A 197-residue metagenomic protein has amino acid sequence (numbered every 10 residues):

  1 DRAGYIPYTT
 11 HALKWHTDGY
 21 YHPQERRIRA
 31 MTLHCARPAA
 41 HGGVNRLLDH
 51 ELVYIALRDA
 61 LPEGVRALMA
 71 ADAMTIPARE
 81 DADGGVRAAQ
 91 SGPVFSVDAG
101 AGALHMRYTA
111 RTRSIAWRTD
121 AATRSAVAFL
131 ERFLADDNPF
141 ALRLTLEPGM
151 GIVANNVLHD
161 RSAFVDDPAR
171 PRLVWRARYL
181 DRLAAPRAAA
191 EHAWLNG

Functional and structural regions predicted by a protein language model:
D1-L146, G151, V157-G197: Active-site environment of non-heme Fe oxygenases that use a 2-His-1-carboxylate facial triad
